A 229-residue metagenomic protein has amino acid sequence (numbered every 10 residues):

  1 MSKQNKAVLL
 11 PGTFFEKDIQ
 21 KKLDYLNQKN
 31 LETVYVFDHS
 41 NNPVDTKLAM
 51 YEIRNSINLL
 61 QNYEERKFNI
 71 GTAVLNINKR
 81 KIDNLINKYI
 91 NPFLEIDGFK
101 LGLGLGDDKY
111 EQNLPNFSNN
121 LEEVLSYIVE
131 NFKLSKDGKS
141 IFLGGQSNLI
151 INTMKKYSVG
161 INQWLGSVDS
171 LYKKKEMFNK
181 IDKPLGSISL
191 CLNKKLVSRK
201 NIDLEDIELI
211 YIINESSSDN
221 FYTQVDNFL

Functional and structural regions predicted by a protein language model:
M1-E65, K139, Y222-F228: N-terminal beta1-alpha1-beta2 module of alpha/beta enzyme domains
V8-F15, L75, G106-D107, G144-Q146 (+3 more regions): Structural motif
K17-Q20, S40-N42, N78-G186: Internal, glycine-rich beta/alpha segment that forms the wall or movable "lid" of small-molecule/cofactor binding
Q20-H39, K155-W164, D203-Y211: Catalytic domains of carbohydrate-active enzymes, especially glycoside hydrolases
L26-N27, L60-E64, I90-L94, K133 (+4 more regions): N-terminal cationic-hydrophobic initiation segments that often serve targeting/anchoring roles
E32-D38, N42, F68-N76, S187-S189: Short, well-structured secondary-structure segments
K47-T72, N120-K136, M177-K194: Alpha-helix-loop-beta-strand connector modules within alpha/beta enzyme cores
I188-L229: C-terminal alpha-helical cap/extension of soluble enzyme domains
